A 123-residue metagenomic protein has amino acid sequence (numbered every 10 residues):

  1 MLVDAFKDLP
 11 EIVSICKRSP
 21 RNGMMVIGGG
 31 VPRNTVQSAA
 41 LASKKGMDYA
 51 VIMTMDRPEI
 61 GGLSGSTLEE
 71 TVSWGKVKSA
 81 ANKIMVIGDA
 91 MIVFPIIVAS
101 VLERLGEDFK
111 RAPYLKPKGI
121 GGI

Functional and structural regions predicted by a protein language model:
M1-I27: Active-site rim loops that border cofactor/substrate pockets in soluble metabolic enzymes
R21, V31-P32, S38-I123: C-terminal functional extensions of proteins
